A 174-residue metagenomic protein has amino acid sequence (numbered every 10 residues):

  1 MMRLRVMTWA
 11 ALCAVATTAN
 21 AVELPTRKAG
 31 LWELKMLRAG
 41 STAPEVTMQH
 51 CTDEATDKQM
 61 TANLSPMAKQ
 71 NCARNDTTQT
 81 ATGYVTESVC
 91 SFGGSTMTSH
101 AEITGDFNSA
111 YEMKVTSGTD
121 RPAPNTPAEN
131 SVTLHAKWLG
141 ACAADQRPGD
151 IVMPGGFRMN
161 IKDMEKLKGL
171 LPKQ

Functional and structural regions predicted by a protein language model:
M1-W9: Bacterial N-terminal signal peptides that target proteins for export
W9, V15-A21: Sec/Tat signal peptide C-region and signal peptidase I cleavage site
V22-Q174: Subset-of-secretome marker
